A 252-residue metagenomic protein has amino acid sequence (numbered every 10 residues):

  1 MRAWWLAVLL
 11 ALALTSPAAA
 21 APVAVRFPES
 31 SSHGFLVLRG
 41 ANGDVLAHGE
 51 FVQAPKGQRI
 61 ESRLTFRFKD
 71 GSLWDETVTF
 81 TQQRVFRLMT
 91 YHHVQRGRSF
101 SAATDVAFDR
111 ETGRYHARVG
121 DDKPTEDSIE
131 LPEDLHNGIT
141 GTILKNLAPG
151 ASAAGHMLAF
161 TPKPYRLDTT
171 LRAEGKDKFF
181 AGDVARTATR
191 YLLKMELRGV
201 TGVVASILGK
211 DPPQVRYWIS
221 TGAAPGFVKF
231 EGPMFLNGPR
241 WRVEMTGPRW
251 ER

Functional and structural regions predicted by a protein language model:
M1-L6: Bacterial N-terminal signal peptides that target proteins for export
A7-T15: Bacterial N-terminal signal peptides
L12-A13, K123, D168, R249: Amphipathic alpha-helical interaction segments
S16-A20: Sec/Tat signal peptide C-region and signal peptidase I cleavage site
A21-R110, A154-R252: Acidic, serine/threonine-rich low-complexity disordered tracts
Y115-G155: Surface-exposed beta-loop interaction hotspot
